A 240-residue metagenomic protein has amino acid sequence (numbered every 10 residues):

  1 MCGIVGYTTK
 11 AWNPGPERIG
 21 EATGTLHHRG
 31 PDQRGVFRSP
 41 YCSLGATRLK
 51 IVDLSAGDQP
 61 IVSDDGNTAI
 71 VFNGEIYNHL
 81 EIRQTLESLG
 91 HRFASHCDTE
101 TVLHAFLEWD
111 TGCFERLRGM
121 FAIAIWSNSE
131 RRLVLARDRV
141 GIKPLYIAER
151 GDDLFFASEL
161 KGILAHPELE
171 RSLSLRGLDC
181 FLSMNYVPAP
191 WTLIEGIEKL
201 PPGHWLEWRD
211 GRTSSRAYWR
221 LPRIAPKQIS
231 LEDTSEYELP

Functional and structural regions predicted by a protein language model:
M1-P240: Cysteine-centered catalytic environments shared across enzyme families
